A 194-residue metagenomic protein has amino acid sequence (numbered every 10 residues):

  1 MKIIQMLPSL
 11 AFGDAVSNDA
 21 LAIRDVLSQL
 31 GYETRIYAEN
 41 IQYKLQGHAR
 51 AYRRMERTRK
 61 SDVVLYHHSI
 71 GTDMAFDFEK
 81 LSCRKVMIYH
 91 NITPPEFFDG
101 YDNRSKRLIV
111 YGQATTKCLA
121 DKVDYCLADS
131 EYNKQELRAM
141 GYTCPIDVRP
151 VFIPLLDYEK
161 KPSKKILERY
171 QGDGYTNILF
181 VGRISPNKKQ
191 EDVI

Functional and structural regions predicted by a protein language model:
M1-F12: Nucleotide-activated donor-dependent transferases that construct or modify glycoconjugates
P8-L10, S69, V151, N177-S185: Conserved donor-binding loops in enzymes that form glycosidic bonds
V16-L27: Short amphipathic alpha-helix
E33-Y43: A short beta-strand-loop structural module common to alpha/beta enzyme folds
K44-K122: Extended catalytic core of nucleotide-activated donor transferases of GT-like folds
K117-K164, G172: Donor nucleotide-sugar binding/catalytic pocket of nucleotide-sugar-dependent glycosyltransferases
L127, E168-K188, I194: Conserved donor-binding/catalytic core segment of Leloir-type glycosyltransferases
